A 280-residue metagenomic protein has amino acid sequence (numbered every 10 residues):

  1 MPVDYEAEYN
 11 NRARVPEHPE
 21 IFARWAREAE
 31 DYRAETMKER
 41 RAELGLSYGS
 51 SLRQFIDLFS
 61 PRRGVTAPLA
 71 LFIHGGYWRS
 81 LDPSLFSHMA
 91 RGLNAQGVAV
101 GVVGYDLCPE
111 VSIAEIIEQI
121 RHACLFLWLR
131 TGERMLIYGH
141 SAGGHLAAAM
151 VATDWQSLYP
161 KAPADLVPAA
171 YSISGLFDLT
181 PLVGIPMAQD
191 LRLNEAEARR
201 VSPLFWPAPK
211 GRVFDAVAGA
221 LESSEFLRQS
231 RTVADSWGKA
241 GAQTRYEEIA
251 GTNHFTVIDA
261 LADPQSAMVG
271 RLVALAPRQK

Functional and structural regions predicted by a protein language model:
N10-G64: N-terminal cap/lid segment of alpha/beta-hydrolase-fold proteins
R62-L93: Short, surface-exposed "cap/lid" segments of acyl-processing enzymes
F72-G75, V102, A216: Structural cue for short, hydrophobic secondary-structure segments
I73, I173, I249-T252: Alpha/beta-hydrolase
L81-A90, G101-L136: Catalytic nucleophile-loop/oxyanion-hole region of alpha/beta-hydrolase and closely related hydrolase-like folds
H122-P186, A198: Primarily recognizes the serine-hydrolase "nucleophile elbow" in alpha/beta-hydrolase and SGNH/GDSL folds
K161-V183, E195-T232: The feature captures the conserved acid-bearing segment of alpha/beta-hydrolase catalytic domains
L227, R231, G238-K280: C-terminal catalytic histidine-bearing segment of alpha/beta-hydrolase fold enzymes
